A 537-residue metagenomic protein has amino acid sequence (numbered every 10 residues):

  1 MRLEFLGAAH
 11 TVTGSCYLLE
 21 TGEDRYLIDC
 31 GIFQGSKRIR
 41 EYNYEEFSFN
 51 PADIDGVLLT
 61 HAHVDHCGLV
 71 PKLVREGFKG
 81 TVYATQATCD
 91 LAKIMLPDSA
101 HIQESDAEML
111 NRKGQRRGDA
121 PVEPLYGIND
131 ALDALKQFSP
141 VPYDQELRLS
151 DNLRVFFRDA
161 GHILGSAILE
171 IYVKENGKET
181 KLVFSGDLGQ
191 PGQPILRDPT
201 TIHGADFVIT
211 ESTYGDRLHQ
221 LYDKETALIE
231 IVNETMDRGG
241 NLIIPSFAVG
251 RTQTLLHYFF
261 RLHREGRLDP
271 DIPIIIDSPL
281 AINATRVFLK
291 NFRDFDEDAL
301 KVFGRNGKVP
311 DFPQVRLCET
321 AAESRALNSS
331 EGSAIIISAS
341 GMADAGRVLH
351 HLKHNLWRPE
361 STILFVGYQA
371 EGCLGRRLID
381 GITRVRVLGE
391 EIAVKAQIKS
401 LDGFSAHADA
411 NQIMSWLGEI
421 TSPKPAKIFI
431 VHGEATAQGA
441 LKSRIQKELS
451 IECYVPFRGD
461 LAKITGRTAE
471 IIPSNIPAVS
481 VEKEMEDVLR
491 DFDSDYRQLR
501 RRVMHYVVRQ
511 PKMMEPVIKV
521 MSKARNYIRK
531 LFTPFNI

Functional and structural regions predicted by a protein language model:
M1-A52, D133-R197, R325-S329, I335 (+5 more regions): Core dinuclear metal-dependent hydrolase active-site scaffold
A9-G14, T21-G80, A84-K136, L188-R197 (+2 more regions): Pre-active-site segment of Zn-dependent metallo-hydrolases
S99-I163, K290-S330: Metallo-beta-lactamase
Q103-E108, N291-R305, R386, E470-D493: A polyampholytic, Gly/Pro-enriched intrinsically disordered region
G161-S166, Y172-E175, E179-A205, E211-S212 (+4 more regions): Active-site-proximal loop/helix segments of hydrolase catalytic cores
I168, P191-D277, T362-F365, V385-Y454: Cap/insert and terminal regions of metallo-dependent hydrolase folds
I231-L374, I382-R386, A437-G439, R444-E448 (+2 more regions): Hard-cation-handling environments
R358, G433-A478: C-terminal, active-site-flanking charged/polar segments
